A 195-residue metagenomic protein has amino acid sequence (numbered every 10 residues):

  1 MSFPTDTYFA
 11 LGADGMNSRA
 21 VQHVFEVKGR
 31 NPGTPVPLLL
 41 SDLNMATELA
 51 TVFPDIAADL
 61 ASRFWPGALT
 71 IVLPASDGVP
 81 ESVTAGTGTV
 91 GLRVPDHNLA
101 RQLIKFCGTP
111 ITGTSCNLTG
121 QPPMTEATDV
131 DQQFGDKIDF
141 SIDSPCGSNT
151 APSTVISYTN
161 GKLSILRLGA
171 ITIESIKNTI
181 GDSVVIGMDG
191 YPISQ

Functional and structural regions predicted by a protein language model:
M1-Q195: Active-site-adjacent structural elements in enzyme catalytic cores
